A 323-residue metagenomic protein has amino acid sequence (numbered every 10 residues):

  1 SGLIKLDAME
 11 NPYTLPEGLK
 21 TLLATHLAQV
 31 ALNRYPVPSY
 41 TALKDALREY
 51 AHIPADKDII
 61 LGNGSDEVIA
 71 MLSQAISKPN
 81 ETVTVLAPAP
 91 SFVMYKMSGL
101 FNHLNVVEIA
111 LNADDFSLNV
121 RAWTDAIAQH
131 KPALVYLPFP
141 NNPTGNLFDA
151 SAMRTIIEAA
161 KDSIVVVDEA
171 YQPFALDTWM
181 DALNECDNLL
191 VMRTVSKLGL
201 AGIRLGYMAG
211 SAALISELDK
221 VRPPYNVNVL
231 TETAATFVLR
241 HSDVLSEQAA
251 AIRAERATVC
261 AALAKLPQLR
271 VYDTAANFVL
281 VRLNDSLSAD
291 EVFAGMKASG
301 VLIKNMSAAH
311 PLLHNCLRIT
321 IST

Functional and structural regions predicted by a protein language model:
S1-E67, M71: N-terminal small-domain helix-loop-helix segment of the aminotransferase-like
D7, G210, L280-S286, S299-T323: Conserved PLP-binding active-site segment of the aspartate aminotransferase-like
T14-P16, N188-K265, L269-Y272: PLP-dependent aminotransferase class I/II
A55-I59, T82-T84, E169, D187-N188: Short acidic capping loops at alpha-helix termini that bridge into adjacent secondary structure
A75-A133, L137: PLP-dependent aminotransferase-like
V107, D114-E169, P173: Active-site phosphate-binding strand-loop segment of PLP-dependent enzymes
I252-R253, L266-S299: Conserved PLP-binding catalytic core of the aspartate aminotransferase-like
